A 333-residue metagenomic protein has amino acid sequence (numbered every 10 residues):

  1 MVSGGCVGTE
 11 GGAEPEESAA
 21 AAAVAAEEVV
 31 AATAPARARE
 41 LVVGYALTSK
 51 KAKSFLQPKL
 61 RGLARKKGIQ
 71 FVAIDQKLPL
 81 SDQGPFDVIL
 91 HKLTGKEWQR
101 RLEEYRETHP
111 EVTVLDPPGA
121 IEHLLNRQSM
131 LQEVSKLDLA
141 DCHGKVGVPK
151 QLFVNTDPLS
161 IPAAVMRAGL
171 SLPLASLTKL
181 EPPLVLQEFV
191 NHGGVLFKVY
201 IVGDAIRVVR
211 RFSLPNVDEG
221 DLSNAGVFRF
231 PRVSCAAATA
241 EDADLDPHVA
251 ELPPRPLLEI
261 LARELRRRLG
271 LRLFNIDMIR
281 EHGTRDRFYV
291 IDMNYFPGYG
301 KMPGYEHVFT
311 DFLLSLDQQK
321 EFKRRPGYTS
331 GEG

Functional and structural regions predicted by a protein language model:
V2-G4, G8-S54, P58, L78-F86 (+6 more regions): Active-site nucleotide/adenylate-binding loops and adjacent lid/helix of ATP-dependent enzymes
L63-A64, V134: Hydrophobic alpha-helical packing residues
K67-L80: A short beta-strand-loop structural module common to alpha/beta enzyme folds
F71-I74, D116, N275: A structural preference for short, hydrophobic beta-strand core positions in alpha/beta folds
L90-H91: Redox-cofactor binding/interface segments in oxidoreductases and associated redox assembly factors
V185, R207, F274, R287-I291: Protein kinase-like catalytic core scaffold
A262-R263: A conserved acidic, glycine/proline-rich C-terminal tail/linker
R267-L271, R280-G333: C-terminal active-site "lid" helix and adjoining low-complexity regulatory extension at the edge of ATP-using catalytic
